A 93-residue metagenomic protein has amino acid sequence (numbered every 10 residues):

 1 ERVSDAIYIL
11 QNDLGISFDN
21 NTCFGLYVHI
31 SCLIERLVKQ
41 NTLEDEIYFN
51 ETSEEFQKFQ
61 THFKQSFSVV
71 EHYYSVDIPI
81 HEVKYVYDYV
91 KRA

Functional and structural regions predicted by a protein language model:
E1-A93: A cross-family "folded-core" feature that marks the main globular domain of proteins
